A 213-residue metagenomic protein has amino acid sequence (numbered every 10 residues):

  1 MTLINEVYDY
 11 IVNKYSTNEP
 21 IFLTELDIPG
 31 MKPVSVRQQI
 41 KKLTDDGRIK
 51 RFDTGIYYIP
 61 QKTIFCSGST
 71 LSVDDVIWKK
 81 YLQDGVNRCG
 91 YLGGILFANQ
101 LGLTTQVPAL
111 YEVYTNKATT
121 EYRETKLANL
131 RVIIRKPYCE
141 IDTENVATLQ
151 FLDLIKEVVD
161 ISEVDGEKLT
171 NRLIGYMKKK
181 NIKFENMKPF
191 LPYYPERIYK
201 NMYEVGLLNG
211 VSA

Functional and structural regions predicted by a protein language model:
T2-Y81: Short beta-edge/loop segments at beta->alpha junctions of small alpha/beta modules that act as binding/recognition
V36, G93-G94, A147: Amphipathic alpha-helical interface surfaces
R48, T105, K178-N181: Short alpha-helix boundary/capping elements
F52-I56, G85-E121: Short gly/ser-rich loop at a beta-strand->alpha-helix junction or flexible surface loop bordering the NTP-binding
S67, Q83-N87, I141: Short, surface-exposed loop/turn motifs that are enriched in glycine and acidic residues and include a nearby proline
K126-K136: A short, charged helix-loop
K136-A213: Hydrophobic alpha-helical interaction segments
